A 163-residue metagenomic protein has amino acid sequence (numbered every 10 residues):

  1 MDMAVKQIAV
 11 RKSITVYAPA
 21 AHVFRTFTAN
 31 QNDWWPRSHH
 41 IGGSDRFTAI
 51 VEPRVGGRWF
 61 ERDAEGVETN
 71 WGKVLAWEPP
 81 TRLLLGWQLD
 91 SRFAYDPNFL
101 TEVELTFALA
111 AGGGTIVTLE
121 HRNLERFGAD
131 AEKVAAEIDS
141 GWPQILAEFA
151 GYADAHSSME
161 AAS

Functional and structural regions predicted by a protein language model:
M1-R46, S163: Hydrophobic ligand-binding cavity/cleft-lining segments
Q7-T15, R46, R58, T69 (+3 more regions): Intrinsic-disorder/low-complexity, polar/charged segments enriched in Ser/Thr/Lys/Arg/Asp/Glu/Gln
V23-F27, W59, V74, L85 (+3 more regions): Hydrophobic pocket/interface hotspot
T28-N32, P79, A147: Solvent-exposed alpha-helix faces
N30-W71, E160-S163: Short beta-edge strand/loop motif at the mouth of beta-sheet-based domains
W35, A49-I50, A64-G114, R122: Hydrophobic-ligand binding "helix-grip"
R122-S163: A conserved amphipathic terminal alpha-helix motif
